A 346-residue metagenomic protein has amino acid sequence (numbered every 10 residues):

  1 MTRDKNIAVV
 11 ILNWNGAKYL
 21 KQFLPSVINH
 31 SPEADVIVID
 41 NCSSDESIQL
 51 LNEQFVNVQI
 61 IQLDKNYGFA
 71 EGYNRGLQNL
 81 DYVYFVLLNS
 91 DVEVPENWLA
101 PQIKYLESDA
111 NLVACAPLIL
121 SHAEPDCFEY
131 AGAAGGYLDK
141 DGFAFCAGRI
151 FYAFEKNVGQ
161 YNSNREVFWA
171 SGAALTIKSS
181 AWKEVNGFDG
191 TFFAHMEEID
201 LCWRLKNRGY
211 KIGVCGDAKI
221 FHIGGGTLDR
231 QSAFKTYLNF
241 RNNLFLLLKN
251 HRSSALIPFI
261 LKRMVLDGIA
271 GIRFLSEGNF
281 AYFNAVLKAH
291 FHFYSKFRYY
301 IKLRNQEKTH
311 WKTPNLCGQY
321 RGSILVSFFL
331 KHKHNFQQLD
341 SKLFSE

Functional and structural regions predicted by a protein language model:
P25-A34: Short, acidic, metal-binding catalytic loop of nucleotide-sugar glycosyltransferases
S26, D40-Q49, K65: A conserved acidic beta->alpha catalytic loop
Q62-L80, S90-V92, P101: Glycine-rich, basic loop-to-helix element that forms the pyrophosphate-binding segment of sugar-nucleotide handling
F85: Short aromatic/hydrophobic "clamp" motif used to bind/position activated sugar donors
V92-F143: Conserved donor NDP-sugar-binding/catalytic core segment of glycosyltransferases
K140-C146, F151-S180, I199-L201, L228-R230 (+1 more regions): A recurrent flexible, glycine/aromatic-enriched loop bordering the glycosyltransferase active site that acts as
N162-K219: A short, conserved alpha-helix in the catalytic core of glycosyltransferases
R208-S323, S327: Active-site-adjacent helix/loop segment of glycosyltransferases that harbors family-specific signature motifs
